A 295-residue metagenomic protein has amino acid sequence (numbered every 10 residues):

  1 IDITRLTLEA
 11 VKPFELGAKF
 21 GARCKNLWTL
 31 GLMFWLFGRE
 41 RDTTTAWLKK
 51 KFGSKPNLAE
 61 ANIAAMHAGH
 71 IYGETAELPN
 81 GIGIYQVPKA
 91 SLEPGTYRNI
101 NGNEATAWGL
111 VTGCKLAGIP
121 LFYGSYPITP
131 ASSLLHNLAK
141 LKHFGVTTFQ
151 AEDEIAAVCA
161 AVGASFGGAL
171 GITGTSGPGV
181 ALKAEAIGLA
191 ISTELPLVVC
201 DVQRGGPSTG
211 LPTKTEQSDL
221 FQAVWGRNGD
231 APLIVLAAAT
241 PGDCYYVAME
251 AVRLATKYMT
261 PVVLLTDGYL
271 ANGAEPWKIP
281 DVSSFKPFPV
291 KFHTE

Functional and structural regions predicted by a protein language model:
I1-W108, C114-A117: Active-site cofactor/cluster-binding pocket
T7-F14, Q86-P94, I119-P120, A139-T148 (+2 more regions): Glycine/charged-rich beta-loop-alpha catalytic/anionic-binding loops adjacent to active sites
A22, N26, W35-F37, N99 (+5 more regions): Gly/Ser/Thr-rich loops at beta-strand to alpha-helix junctions that form or flank small-molecule/cofactor-binding
F37, G242-Y245, R253-D267: Conserved anion/nucleotide-ligand pocket segment
L48-N62, P130-L135, N272-K278: Short, mixed-charge aromatic SLiMs
A65, Q86-A90, P127-P130, G179 (+2 more regions): A glycine-rich phosphate-binding loop feature that marks nucleotide/adenosyl-phosphate handling sites
T75-Q86, M259-E295: Conformationally flexible catalytic loops at phosphate/diphosphate-handling active centers
W108, G113, L121, T129-A223 (+1 more regions): Thiamine diphosphate
